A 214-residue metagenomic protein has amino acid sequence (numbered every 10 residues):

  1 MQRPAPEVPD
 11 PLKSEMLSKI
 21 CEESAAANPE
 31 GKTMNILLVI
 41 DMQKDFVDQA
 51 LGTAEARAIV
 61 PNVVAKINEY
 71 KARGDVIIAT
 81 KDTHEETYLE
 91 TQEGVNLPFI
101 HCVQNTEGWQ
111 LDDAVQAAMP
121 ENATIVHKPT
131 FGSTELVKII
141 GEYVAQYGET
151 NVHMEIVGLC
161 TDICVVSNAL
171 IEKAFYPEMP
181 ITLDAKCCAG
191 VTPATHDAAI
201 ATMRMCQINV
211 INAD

Functional and structural regions predicted by a protein language model:
L17-I125, Q146-E149, E178-T182, V191 (+2 more regions): Active-site acidic carboxylates
K66-I67, V166-A174: Histidine-anchored nucleotide/phosphate-binding helix
K81, G158, A185-K186: Short secondary-structure boundary segments
I125-S167, A189-D214: Conserved N-terminal glycine/acidic-rich loop preference
